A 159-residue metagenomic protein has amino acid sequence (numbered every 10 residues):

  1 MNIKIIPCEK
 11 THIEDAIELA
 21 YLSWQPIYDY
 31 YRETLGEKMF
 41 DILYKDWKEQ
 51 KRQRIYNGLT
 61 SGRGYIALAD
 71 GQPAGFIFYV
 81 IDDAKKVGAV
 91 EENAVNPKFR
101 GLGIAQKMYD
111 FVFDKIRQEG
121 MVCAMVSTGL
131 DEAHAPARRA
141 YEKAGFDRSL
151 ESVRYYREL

Functional and structural regions predicted by a protein language model:
N2-K4: Extreme N-terminal starter segment of soluble prokaryotic enzymes
P7-V87, E91, N96, Y109 (+2 more regions): Acetyl-CoA-dependent GNAT
V87, C123-M125: Structural preference for beta-strand elements that scaffold enzyme active sites
R100, M125-A137, Y156-L159: Conserved beta-strand-loop-alpha-helix junction that forms the acyl-donor binding cleft
R100, R117, E142: Short polybasic/polar patches that bind polyanions
G103: Conserved G/P- and acidic residue-centered "switch" motifs that form tight phosphate/ATP-binding loops in soluble
Q106, L130-L150: Conserved active-site alpha-helix within GNAT-family acetyltransferase domains
K107-C123, D147: Conserved acyl-CoA
